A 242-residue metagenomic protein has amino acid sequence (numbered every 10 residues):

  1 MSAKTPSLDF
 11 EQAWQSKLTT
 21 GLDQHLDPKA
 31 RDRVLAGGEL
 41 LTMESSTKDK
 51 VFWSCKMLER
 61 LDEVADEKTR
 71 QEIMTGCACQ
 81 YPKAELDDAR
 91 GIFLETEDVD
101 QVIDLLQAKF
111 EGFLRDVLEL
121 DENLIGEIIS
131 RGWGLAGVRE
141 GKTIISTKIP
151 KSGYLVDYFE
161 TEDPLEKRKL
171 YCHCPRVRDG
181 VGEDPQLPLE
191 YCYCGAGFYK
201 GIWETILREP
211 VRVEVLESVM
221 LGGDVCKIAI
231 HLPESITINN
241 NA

Functional and structural regions predicted by a protein language model:
M1-P188, R212, S218, E234-A242: N-terminal accessory segment detector
C172-C174, C192-G195, C226: Disulfide-bonded cysteines in secreted/extracellular proteins and peptides
Y193-E214: Conserved short secondary-structure elements within globular domains
E217-A229: Beta-rich nucleic-acid/ligand-interaction surfaces
